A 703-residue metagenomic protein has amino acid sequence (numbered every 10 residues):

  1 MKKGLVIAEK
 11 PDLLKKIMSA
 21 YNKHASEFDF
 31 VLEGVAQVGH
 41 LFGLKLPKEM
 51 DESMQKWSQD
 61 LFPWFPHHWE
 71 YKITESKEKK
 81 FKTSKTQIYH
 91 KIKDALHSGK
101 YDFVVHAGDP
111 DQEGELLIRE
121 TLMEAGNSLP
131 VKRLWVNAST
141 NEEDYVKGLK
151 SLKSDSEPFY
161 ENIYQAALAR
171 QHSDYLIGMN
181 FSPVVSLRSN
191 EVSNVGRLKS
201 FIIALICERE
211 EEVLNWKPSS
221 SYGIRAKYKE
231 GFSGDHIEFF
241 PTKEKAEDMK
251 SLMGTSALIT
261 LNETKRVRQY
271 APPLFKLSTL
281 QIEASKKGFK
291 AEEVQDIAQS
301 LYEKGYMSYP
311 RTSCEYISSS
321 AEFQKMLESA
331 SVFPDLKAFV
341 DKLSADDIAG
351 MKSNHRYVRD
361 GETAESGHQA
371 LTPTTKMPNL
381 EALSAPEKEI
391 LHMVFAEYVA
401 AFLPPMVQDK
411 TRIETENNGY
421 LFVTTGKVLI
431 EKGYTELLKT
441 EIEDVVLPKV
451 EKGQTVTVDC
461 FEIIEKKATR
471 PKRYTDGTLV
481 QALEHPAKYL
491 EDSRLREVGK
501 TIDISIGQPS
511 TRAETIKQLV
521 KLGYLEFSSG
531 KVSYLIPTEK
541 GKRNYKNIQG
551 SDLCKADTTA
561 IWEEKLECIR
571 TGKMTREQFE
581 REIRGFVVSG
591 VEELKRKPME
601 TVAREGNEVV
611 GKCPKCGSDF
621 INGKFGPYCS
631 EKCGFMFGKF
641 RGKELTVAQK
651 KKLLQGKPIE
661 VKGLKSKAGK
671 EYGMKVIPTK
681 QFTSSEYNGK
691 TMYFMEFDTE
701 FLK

Functional and structural regions predicted by a protein language model:
M1-Q171, N354, R470: Intrinsically disordered, low-complexity regulatory segments
K2-L5, H24, K80, L96 (+5 more regions): Basic, low-complexity terminal or inter-domain segments flanking catalytic cores
K15, Y21, S26-M54, S200-P241 (+1 more regions): Structured, non-catalytic alpha/beta "coupling" segments that mediate domain-domain communication and provide generic
H90, G99, D144-A226, T264-R268: C-terminal or mid-to-C-terminal helical accessory/interaction module adjacent to the motor/catalytic core
P158, K243-P273: Metal- or metallocofactor-binding catalytic centers and their adjacent structured scaffolds across diverse enzyme
K276: N-terminal cationic and glycine-rich segments that engage phosphates or anionic surfaces
